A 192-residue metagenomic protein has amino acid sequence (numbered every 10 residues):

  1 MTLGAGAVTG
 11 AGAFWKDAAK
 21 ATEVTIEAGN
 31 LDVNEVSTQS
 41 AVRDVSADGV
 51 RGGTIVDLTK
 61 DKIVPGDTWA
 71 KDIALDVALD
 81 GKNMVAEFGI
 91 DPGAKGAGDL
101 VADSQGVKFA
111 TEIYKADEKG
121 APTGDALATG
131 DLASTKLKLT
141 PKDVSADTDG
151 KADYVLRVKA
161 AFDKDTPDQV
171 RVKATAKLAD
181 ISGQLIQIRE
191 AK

Functional and structural regions predicted by a protein language model:
M1-V50, E190-A191: Short, polar/proline-rich extracytoplasmic segments that appear immediately after membrane translocation
A7, Q105-R157, A161: Signature of Gram-negative chaperone-usher
F14-D17, I63-A121: Surface-exposed interaction patch
T38-D48, V101, D125-A128, L137: Low-complexity "stalk/linker" and mucin-like segments enriched in Ser/Thr/Pro/Ala/Gly
Q39-V42, D61, I113, K142-V144: Short amphipathic beta-strand and strand-loop transition segments with alternating hydrophobic
R43-P65: Beta-sheet-dominated interaction scaffolds and their linkers
T54-T59, K71-D72, T135-K142: Short structured motifs
W69-K71, L75-P92, T140-K192: C-terminal, structured domain-capping segment
